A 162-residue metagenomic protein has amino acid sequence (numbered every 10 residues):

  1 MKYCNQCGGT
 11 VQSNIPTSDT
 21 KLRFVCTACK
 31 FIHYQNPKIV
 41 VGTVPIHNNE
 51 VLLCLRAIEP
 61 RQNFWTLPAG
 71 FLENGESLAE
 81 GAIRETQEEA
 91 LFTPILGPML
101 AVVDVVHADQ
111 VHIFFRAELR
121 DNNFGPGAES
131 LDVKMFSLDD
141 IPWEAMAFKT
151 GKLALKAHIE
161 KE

Functional and structural regions predicted by a protein language model:
M1-Y3, R23: Residues immediately within or flanking Cys/His clusters that coordinate Zn2+ in small zinc-binding modules
N5-T10, I15: Alpha-helical and coiled-coil interaction segments, frequently adjacent to or embedded within charge-biased
G9, A28-L52: Conserved N-terminal beta-strand and adjoining loop/helix that marks the start of the Nudix/MutT-like hydrolase domain
I15-R23: Short linker/helix segments within small regulatory modules
L22-A28, P98: Short Pro/Gly-enriched beta-strand edge/turn motifs at strand-loop
V25, L52-L53, T66, F114 (+1 more regions): Conserved beta-strand segments that form the floor/walls of ligand-binding pockets within enzyme and binding domains
I46-E88: Conserved Nudix-box catalytic region and its N-terminal flanking loop in Nudix hydrolases and closely related
L72-A157: Unchanged
